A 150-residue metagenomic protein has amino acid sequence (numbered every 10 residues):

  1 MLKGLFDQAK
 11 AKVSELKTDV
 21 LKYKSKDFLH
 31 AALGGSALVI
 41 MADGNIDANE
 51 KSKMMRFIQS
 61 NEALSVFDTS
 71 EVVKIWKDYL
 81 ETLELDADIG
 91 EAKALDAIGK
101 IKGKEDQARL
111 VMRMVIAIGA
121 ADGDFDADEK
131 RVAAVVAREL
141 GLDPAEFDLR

Functional and structural regions predicted by a protein language model:
M1-L38, N45-R150: Small-residue-enriched hydrophobic alpha-helices in membranes
